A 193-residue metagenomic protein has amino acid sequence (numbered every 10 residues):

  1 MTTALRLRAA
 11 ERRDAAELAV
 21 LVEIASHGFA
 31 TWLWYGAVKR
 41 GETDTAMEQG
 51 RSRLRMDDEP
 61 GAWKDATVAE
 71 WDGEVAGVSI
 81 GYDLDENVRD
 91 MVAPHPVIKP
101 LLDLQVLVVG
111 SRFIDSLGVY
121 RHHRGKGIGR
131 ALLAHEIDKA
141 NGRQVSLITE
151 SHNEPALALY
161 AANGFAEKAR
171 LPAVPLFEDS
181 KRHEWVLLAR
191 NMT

Functional and structural regions predicted by a protein language model:
M1-A16, I24, F29-G36, N191-T193: Conserved N-terminal entry element of GNAT/NAT acetyltransferase domains
H27-L54, K64-D65: Conserved GNAT-fold acetyl-CoA-binding loop/helix
R53-V68, L84-R89, F113: A short helix-loop-beta-strand connector motif used in the catalytic cores of GNAT acetyltransferases and, in some
E74-G77, P155: Glycine-rich acetyl-CoA-binding "A-motif" of GNAT/NAT acetyltransferases
I80-S116: Conserved acyl-donor/pantetheine-binding loop and adjacent beta-alpha core of acyl/acetyltransferases and related
G110-R112, L133, K139-H152: Conserved GNAT acetyl-CoA-binding A-motif
V119, G125-D138, A158-A162: Conserved acetyl-CoA-binding loop-helix of GNAT-fold acetyltransferases
R143-E154, A161-N163, A173-T193: C-terminal "cap" of GNAT-fold acetyltransferases
